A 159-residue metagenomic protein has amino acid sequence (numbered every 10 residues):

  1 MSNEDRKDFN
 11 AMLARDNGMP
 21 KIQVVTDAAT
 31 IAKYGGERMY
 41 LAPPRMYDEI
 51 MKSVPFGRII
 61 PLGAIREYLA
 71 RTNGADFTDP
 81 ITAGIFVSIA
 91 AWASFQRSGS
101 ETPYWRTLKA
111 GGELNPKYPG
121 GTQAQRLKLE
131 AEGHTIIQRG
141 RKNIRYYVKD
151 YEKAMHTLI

Functional and structural regions predicted by a protein language model:
S2-I159: Nucleic acid-binding interface residues in structured DNA/RNA-binding domains, emphasizing the DNA-engaging scaffolds
